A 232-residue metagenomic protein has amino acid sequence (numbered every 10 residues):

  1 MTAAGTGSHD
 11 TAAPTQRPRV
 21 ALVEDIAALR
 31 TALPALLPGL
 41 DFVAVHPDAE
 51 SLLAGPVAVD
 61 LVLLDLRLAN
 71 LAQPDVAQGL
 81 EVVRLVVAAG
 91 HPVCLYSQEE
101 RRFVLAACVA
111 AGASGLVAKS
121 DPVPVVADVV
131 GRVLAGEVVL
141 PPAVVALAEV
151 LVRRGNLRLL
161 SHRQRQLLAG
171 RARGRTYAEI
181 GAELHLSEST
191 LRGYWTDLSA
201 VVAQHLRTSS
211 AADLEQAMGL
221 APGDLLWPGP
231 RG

Functional and structural regions predicted by a protein language model:
T15-A28, L33-L37, V62: Conserved acidic segment of CheY-like receiver
V45-L61, N70-L71: Acidic, metal-coordinating helix/loop segments flanking the phosphotransfer/catalytic sites of two-component signaling
V62-R84: Conserved phosphotransfer microenvironments
R84-V86, G90-E100: A short, hydrophobic beta-strand element within the central beta-sheet of small alpha/beta folds
A106-V109, A118-R158, H162: Short, flexible helix-to-coil linker/hinge segments that flank and couple to helix-turn-helix
T176-S210: Recognition helix of helix-turn-helix DNA-binding domains
T196-G232: Basic, Lys/Arg-enriched C-terminal extension of HTH/homeodomain DNA-binding domains
